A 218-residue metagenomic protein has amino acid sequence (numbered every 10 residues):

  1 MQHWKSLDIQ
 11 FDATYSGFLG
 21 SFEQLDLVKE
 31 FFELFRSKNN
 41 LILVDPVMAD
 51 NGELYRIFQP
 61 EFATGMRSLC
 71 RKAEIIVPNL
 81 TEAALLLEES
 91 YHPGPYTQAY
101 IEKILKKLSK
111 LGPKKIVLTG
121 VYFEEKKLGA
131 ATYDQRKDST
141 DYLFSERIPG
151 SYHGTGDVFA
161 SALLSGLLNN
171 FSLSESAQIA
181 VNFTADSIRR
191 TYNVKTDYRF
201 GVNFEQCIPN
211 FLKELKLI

Functional and structural regions predicted by a protein language model:
M1-R56, E205-L217: Conserved N-terminal subdomain of the carbohydrate kinase-like
M48-D50, E82, Y122, L163: Active-site-proximal loop/turn and secondary-structure-junction residues that shape catalytic pockets, frequently
I57-T140: Conserved phosphate/ATP/ADP-binding segment of small-molecule kinases
S139-T140, G166-A180: Phosphate-handling active-site elements
T140-H153: Short pre-catalytic strand/loop immediately N-terminal to key active-site residues, enriched for Gly-Thr
G150-L173: Short, small-residue alpha-helix embedded
S174-I218: Charged C-terminal helix
